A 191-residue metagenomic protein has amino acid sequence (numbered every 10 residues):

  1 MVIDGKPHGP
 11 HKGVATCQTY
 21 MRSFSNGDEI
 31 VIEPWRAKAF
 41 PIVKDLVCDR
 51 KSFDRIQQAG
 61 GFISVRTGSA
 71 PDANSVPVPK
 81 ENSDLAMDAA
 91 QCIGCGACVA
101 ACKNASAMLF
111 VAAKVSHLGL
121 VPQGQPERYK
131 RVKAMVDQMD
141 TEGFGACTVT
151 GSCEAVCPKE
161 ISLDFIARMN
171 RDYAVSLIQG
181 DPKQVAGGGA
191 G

Functional and structural regions predicted by a protein language model:
K12-F40: A surface-exposed, charged beta-strand/loop segment in the N-terminal or early-internal portion of soluble proteins
I32-K38, I42-Q91, C95-G191: Ferredoxin-type iron-sulfur electron-transfer modules in oxidoreductases and energy-metabolism complexes
